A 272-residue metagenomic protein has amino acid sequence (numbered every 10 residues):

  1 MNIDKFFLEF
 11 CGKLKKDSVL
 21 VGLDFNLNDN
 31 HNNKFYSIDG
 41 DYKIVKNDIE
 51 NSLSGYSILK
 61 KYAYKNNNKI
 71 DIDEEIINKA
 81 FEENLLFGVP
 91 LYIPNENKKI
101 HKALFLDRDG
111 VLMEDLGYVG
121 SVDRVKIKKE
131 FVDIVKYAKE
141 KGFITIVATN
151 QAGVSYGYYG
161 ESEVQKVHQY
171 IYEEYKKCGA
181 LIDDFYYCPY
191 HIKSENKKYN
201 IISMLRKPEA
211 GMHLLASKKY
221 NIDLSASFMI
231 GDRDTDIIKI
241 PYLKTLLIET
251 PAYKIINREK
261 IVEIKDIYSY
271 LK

Functional and structural regions predicted by a protein language model:
K5-I70: Conserved core of the sugar-phosphate nucleotidyltransferase
S57, K61-Y64, I76-L91, I144: Catalytic donor-sugar/metal-binding loop of nucleotide-sugar-dependent glycosyltransferases
N68-N78, D123: Donor nucleotide-sugar recognition loop
E82-R108: Non-catalytic pre-domain segments flanking phosphatase-related domains
K99-I144: Active-site neighborhood of HAD-like aspartate-dependent phosphohydrolases
F131, V135-H168, I182-S194: Substrate-recognition element of Asp-dependent hydrolases with the DxDx(T/V) motif
M204-T235: Conserved Lys-Pro-Asp/Glu-containing loop-to-beta segment of HAD-superfamily phosphomonoesterases, centered on
F228-V262: Acidic, Mg2+-coordinating phosphoryl-transfer loop and its flanking beta/alpha structural elements, shared across
